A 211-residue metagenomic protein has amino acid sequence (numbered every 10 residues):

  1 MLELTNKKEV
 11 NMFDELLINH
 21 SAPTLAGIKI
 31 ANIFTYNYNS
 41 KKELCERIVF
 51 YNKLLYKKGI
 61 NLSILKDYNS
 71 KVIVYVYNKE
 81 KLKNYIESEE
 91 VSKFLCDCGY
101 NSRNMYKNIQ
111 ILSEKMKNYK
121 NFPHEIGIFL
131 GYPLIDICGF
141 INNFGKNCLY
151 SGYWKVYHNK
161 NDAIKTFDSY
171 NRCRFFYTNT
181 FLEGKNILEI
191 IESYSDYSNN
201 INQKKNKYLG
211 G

Functional and structural regions predicted by a protein language model:
M1, G210-G211: Gram-positive cell-envelope targeting signals
M1-N37: Short, extreme N-terminal leader segments that mark the start of a protein/domain
S21-G27, L62-K66, S113-N118: Short, flexible, solvent-exposed loop/turn segments with mixed acidic/basic and small polar residues
Y38-E46: Short, surface-exposed ligand-recognition loops at beta-strand->loop->(often short) alpha-helix junctions that present
R47-Y106: A glycine-rich, hydrophobic loop/mini-helix early in the fold
N104-K120: Helix-hairpin-helix/helix-loop-helix acidic hairpins
P123-Y150: Hydrophobic/aromatic-rich, well-ordered segments within soluble, folded domains that form packed cores
Y153-G210: Long, compositionally biased
